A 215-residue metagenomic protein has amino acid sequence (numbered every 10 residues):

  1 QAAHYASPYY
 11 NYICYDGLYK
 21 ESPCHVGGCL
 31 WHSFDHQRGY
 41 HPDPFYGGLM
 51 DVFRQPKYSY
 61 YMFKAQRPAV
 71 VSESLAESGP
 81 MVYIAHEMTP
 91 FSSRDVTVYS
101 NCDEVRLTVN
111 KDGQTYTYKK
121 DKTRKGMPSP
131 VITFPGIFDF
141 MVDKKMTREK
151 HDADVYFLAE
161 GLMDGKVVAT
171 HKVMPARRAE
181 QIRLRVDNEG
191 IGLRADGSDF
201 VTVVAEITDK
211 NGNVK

Functional and structural regions predicted by a protein language model:
Q1-K166: Extended substrate-binding grooves/exosites of carbohydrate-active enzymes
Y15, I191, D209-G212: Short beta-turn/strand-loop junction motif enriched in small, turn-promoting residues
M81-Y83, T97, L158, K172 (+2 more regions): Ordered hydrophobic segments in well-structured contexts
H86-S92, G190-V201: Short, solvent-exposed loop/linker segments at the N-terminal edge of repeated beta-sheet extracellular domains
V98-S100, D199-V214: Beta-strand-rich structural segments
G113-T117, A176-A179, K215: Active/binding-pocket-proximal capping segment
G165-R177: Edge beta-strands of extracellular beta-sandwich domains
A176-D196: Low-complexity, acidic Ser/Thr/Pro/Gly-rich terminal tails and inter-domain linkers that flank the onset of structured
